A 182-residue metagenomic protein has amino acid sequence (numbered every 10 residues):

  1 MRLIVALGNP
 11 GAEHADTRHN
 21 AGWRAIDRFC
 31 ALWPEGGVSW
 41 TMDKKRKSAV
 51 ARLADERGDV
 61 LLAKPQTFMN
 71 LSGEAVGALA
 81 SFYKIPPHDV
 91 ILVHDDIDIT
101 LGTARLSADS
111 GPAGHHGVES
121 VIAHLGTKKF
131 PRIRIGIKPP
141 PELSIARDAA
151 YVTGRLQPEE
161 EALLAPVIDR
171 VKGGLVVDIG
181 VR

Functional and structural regions predicted by a protein language model:
M1-D109, E119, A123-R134, P141-R147 (+1 more regions): Nucleotide and nucleotide-moiety/phosphate-recognizing core
R105-G111, Y151-L156: Short glycine-enriched, charge-decorated loop/helix-capping segments at active-site entrances that position
